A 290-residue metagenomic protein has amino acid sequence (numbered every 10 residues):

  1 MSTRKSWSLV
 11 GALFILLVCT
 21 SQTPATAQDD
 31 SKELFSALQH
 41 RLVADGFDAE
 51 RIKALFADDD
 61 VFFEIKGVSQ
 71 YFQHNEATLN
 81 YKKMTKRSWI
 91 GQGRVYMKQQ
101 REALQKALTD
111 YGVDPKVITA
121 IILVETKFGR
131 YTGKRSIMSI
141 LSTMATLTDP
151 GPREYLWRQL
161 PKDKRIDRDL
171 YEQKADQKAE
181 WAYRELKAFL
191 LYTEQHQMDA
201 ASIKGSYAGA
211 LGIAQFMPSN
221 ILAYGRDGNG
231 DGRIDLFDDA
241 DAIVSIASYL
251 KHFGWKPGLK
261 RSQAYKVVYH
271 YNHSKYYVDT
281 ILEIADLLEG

Functional and structural regions predicted by a protein language model:
M1-K5, L9-G209, I213-Q215, S219-G290: Cell-wall glycan-active module
